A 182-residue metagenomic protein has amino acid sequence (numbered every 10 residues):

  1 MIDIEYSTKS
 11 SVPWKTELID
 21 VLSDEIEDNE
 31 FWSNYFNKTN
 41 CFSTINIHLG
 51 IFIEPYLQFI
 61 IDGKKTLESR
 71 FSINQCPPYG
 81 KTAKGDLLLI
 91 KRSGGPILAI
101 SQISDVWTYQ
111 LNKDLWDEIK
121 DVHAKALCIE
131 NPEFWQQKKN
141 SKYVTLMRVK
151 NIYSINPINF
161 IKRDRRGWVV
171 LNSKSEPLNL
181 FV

Functional and structural regions predicted by a protein language model:
M1-T44, F71-N74, T108-V182: Contiguous surface segments at macromolecular interaction interfaces
I45-I53, I100: Short amphipathic
H48-G50, D62-I73: Short, structured beta-strand/loop micro-motifs enriched in basic residues and often containing a Trp
Y79-L89: Short coil-to-beta transition motif at edge beta-strands of beta-rich domains
G85, L98, V144-L146: Extracellular structured ligand-interaction cores
K91-P96: Short, charged beta-turn/beta-strand-edge "cap" motif at the junction between a beta-strand and an adjacent loop
I97-V106: Short beta-strand-centered aromatic/proline hotspots
